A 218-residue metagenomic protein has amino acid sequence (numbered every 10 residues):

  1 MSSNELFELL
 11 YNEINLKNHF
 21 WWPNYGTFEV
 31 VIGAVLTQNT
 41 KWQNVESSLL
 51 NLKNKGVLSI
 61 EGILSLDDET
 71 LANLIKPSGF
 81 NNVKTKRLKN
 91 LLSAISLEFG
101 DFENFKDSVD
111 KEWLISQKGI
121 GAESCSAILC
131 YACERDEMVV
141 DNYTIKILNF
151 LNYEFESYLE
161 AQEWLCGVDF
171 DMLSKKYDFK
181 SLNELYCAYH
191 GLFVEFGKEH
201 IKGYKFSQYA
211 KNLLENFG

Functional and structural regions predicted by a protein language model:
S3-G218: Catalytic cores of DNA base-excision repair glycosylases
